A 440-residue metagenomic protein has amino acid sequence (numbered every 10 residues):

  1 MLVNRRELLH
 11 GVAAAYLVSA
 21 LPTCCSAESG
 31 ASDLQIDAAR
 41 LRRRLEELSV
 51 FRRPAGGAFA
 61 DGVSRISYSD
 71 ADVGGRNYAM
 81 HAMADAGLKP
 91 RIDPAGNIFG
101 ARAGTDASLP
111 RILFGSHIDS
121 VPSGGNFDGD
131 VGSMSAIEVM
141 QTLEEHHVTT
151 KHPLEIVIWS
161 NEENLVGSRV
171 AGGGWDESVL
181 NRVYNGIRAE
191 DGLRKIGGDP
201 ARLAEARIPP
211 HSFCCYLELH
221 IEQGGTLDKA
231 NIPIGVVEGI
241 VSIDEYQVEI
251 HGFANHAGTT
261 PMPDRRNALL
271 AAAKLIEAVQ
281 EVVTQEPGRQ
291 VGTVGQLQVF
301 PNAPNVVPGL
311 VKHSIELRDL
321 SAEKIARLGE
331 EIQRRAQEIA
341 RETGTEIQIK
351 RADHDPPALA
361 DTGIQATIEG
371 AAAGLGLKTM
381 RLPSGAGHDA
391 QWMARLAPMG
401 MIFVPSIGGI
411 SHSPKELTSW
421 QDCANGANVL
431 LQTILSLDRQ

Functional and structural regions predicted by a protein language model:
M1-Y16: N-terminal secretory signal peptides and thylakoid transit peptides that target proteins across membranes
G30-S69, R351, D355, I410-H412: N-terminal capping segment at the start of a domain
R44-P54, G115-S116, K378-V429, I434: Zn-dependent metallopeptidase/amidohydrolase metal-coordination segment
P54-A55, A71, G186-I240, I276-E281 (+1 more regions): Active-site-adjacent substrate-binding region of metalloamidase/peptidase-like peptide-processing proteins
G56-A103: A non-catalytic alpha/beta surface segment that caps or lines the substrate-entry region of metallo-dependent hydrolase
M80, E238, H256, T260-E286 (+2 more regions): His/Asp/Glu-rich mid-to-C-terminal helical/loop segments that flank catalytic regions of hydrolases
F114, S123-E163, D244-I250, T259-V282 (+3 more regions): Alpha-helical metal-binding/catalytic segments enriched in His/Glu/Asp
N164-E323: Midchain, well-structured core segments that form catalytic/ion-binding scaffolds
